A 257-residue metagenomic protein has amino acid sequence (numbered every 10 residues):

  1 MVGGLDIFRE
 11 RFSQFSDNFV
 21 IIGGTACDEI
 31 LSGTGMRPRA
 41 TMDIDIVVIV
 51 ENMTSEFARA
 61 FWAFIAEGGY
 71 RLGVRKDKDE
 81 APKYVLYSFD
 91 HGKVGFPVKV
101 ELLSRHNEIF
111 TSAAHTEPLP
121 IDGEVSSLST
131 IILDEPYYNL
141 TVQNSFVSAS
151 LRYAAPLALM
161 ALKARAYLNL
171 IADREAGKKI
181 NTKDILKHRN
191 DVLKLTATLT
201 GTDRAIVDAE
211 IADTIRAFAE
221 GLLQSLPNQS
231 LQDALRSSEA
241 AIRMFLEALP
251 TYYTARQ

Functional and structural regions predicted by a protein language model:
M1-Q257: Compositionally biased terminal segments of proteins
